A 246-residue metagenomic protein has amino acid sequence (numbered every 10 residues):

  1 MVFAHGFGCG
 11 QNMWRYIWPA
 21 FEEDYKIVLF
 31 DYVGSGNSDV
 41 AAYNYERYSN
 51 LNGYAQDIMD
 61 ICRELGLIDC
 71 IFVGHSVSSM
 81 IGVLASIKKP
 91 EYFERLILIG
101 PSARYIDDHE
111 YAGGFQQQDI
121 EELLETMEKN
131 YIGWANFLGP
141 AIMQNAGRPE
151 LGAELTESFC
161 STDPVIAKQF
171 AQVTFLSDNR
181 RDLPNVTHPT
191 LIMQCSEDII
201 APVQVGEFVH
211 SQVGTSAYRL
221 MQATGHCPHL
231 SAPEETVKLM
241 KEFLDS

Functional and structural regions predicted by a protein language model:
M1-Y43, R47: Conserved HGGG/HGGXW glycine-rich cap/lid loop of the alpha/beta-hydrolase fold
H5-F7, C70, G74-S76, C195: Conserved alpha/beta-hydrolase "nucleophile elbow" surrounding the catalytic nucleophile
V28-V77, K238: Active-site loop/oxyanion-hole signature of alpha/beta-hydrolase fold enzymes
V83-K88, Y92-K129: Flexible "cap/lid" loop of the alpha/beta hydrolase fold
D107-F115, E125-N185: Conserved alpha/beta-hydrolase catalytic His-Asp/Glu region
V186, I192-Q194, D198: Short beta-strand/loop motif that positions the catalytic acidic residue of the alpha/beta-hydrolase fold
I199-V205: Conserved alpha/beta-hydrolase "acid-adjacent" motif
S216-S246: Catalytic active-site module of serine/aspartate enzymes centered on a nucleophile-bearing elbow/loop
